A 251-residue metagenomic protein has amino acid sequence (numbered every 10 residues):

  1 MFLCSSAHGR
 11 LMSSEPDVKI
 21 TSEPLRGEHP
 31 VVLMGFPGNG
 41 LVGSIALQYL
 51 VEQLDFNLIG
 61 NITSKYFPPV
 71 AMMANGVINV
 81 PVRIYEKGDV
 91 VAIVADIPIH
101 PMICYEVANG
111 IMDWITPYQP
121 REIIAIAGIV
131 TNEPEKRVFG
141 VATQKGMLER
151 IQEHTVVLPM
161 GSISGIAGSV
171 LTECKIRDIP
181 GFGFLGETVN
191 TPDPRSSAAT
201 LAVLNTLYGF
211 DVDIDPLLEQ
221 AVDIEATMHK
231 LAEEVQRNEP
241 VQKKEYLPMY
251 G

Functional and structural regions predicted by a protein language model:
G9-D96: N-terminal short beta-loop-beta anion/metal-coordinating cradle
M34-G35, V94, A125-A127, L185-E187: Short beta-strand segments
P37-L41, I99-M102, G128-N132, V189-P192: Gly/Ser/Thr-rich loops at beta-strand to alpha-helix junctions that form or flank small-molecule/cofactor-binding
N57, M112-I123, K175-P180, G209-V212: Secondary-structure boundary elements
P101-L148: Internal, conserved structured core segments that host functional sites
T131-L207, M249: Catalytic cores of processing enzymes, dominated by hydrolases/peptidases, characterized by acidic/His-rich
P180-G251: Extended, histidine- and acidic-residue-enriched regions that form the cofactor-binding/catalytic faces
